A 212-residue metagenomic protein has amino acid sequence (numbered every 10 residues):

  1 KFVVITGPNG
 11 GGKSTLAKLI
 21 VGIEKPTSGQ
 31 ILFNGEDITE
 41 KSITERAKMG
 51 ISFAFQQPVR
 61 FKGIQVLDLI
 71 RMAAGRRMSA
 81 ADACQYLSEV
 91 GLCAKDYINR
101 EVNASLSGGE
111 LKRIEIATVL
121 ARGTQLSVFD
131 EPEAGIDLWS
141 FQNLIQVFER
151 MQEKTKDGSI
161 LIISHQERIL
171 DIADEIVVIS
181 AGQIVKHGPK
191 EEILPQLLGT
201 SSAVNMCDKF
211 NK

Functional and structural regions predicted by a protein language model:
T6-P8: The feature captures the beta-strand-to-loop junction immediately N-terminal to the Walker
V21: Helix-to-loop junction immediately C-terminal to a conserved catalytic motif
G29-E36, M49, D82: Conserved ABC transporter NBD signature motif
D37-S52, L197: ABC ATPase NBD coupling module
Q57, G63-D82: Q-loop/switch helix immediately C-terminal to the Walker
V119-L120: ABC ATPase C-loop
E131-P132, W139: Walker B catalytic motif
